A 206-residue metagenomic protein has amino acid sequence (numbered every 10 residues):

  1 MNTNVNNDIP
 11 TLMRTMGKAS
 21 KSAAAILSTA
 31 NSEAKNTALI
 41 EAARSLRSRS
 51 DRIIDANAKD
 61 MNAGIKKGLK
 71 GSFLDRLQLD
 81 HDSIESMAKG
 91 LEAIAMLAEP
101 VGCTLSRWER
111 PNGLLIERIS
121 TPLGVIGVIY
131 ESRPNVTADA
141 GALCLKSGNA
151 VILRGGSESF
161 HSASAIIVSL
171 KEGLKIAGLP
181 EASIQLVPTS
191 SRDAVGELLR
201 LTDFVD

Functional and structural regions predicted by a protein language model:
M1-L115: N-terminal Rossmann-like NAD(P)+-binding subdomain of aldehyde/semialdehyde dehydrogenases
M96, L105-D206: Rossmann-like NAD(P) dinucleotide-binding subdomain of oxidoreductase/dehydrogenase enzymes
